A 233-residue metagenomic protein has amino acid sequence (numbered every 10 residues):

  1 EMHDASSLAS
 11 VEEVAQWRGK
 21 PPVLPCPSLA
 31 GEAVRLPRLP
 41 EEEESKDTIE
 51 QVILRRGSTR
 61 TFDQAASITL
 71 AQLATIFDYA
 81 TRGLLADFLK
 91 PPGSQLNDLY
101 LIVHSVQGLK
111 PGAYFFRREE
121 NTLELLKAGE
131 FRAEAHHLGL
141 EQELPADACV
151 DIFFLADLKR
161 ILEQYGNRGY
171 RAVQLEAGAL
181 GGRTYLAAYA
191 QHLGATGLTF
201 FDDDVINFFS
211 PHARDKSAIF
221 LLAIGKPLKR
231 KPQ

Functional and structural regions predicted by a protein language model:
E1, S210-Q233: A glycine-rich helix N-cap at a beta->alpha junction
E1-V150, Q233: N-terminal amphipathic, basic helical "cap/leader" segment at the start of enzyme domains
L54, T81, L85, H104 (+6 more regions): Hydrophobic alpha-helix feature that most strongly marks membrane-spanning transmembrane helices and their immediate
G57-D63, E163-Y170, L186: Glycine- and acidic
I76, I152, R168-N207: Small-aliphatic-rich amphipathic alpha-helix that forms the alpha element of a beta-alpha
S94-L96, K110, D147-D151, G181-R183 (+2 more regions): Active-site lining segments that contact anionic ligands and/or coordinate catalytic metals
G139-L144, Y165-E176, H212-A213: Short, contiguous acidic/charged loop-to-helix segments that flank catalytic cores in large enzymes
Q142-R168: Active-site-adjacent "gating/activation" loops or surface patches in catalytic cores
